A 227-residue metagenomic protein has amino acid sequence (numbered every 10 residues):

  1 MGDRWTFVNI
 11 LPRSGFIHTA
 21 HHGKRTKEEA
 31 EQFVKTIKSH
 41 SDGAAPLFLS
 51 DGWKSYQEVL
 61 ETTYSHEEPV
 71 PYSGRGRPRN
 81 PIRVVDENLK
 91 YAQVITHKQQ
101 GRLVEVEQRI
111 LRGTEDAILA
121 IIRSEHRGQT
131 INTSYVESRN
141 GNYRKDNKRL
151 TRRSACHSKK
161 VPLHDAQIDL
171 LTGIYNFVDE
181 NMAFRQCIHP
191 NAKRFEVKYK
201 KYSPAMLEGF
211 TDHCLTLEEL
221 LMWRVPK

Functional and structural regions predicted by a protein language model:
M1-V8: Short glycine-rich loop/turn motifs
G2, A20-G43, L47: Active-site beta-loop-alpha junctions of metal-dependent nucleic acid enzymes, especially the RNase H-like/DDE
P12, H22-R25, W53-S55, V94-T96: An acidic- and aromatic-residue-enriched active-site/binding cleft used to recognize and process polar
G15-A20, T151-S154: Short small-residue beta-strand/loop micro-motif enriched in glycine and branched aliphatics
A44-V59, I95-H97, I188: Acidic/histidine-rich, metal-coordinating catalytic segments
T62-H157, H189, K193: Helix-centered, glycine/charged polyanion-binding patches within enzymatic domains that contact phosphate-containing
G128-T133, Y143, L150-K227: C-terminal domain-tail junction helix/linker
